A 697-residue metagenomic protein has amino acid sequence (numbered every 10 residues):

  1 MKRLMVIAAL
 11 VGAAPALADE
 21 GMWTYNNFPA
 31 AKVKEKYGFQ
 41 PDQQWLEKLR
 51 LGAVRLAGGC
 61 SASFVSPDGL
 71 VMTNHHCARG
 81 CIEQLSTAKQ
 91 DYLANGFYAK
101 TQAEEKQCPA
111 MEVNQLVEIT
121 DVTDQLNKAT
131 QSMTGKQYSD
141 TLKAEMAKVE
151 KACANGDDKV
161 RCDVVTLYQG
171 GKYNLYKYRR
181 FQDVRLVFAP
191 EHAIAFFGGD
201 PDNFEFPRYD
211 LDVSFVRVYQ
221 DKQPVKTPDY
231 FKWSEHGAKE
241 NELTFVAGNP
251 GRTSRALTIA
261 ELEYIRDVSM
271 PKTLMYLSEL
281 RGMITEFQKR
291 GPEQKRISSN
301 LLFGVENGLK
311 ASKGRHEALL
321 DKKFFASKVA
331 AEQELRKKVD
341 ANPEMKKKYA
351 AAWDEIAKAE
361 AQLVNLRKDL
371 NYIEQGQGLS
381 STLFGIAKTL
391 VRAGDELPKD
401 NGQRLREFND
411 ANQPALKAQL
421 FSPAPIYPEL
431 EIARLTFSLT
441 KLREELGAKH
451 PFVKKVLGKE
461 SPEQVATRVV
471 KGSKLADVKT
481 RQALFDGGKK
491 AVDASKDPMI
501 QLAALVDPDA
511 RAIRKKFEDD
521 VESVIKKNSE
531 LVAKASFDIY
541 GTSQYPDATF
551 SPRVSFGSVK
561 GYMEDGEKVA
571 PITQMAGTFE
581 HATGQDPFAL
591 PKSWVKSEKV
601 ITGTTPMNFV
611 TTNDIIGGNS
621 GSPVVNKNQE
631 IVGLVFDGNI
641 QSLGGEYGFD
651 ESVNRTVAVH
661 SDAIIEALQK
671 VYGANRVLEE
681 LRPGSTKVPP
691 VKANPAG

Functional and structural regions predicted by a protein language model:
K2-L4, A8, A13-G697: Terminal presequence/propeptide segments associated with secretion/organelle targeting and zymogen/polyprotein
